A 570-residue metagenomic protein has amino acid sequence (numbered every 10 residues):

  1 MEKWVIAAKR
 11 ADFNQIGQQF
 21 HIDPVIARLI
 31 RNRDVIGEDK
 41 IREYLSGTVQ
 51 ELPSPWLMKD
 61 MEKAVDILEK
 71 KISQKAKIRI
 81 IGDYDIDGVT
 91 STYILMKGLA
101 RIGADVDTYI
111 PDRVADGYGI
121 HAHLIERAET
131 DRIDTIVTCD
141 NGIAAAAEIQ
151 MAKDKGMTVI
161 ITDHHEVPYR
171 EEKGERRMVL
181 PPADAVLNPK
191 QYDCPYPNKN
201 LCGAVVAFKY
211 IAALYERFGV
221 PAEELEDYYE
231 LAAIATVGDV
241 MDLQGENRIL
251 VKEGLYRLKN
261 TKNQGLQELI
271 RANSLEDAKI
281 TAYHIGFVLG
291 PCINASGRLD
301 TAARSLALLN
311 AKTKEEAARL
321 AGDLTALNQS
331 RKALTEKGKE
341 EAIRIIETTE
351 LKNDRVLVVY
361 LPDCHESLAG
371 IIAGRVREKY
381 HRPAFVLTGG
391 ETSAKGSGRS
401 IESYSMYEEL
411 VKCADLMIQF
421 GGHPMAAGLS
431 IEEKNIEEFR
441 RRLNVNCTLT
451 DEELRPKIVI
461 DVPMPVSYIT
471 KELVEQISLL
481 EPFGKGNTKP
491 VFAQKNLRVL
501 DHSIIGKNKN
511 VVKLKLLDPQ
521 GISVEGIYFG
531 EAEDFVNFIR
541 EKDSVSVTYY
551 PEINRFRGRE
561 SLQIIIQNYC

Functional and structural regions predicted by a protein language model:
M1-K3, L479: Catalytic domains of riboflavin
I6-T135, K155-G156, K173-R176, P182 (+3 more regions): Hydrophobic helix-and-loop "lid/oligomerization" segment in the mid-to-C-terminal part of catalytic domains
K70, Q74, E316-Y360, K412-C570: Mid-to-C-terminal polyanion-binding domains and interfaces
D112, N188-K190, T388, C570: Residues at the C-termini of beta-strands that transition into short coil/loop
E126-A204, F208-R217, D227, Q244: Active-site cavity-forming subdomains of large catalytic enzyme subunits
A147-M151, L357, I372, Q476: A short acidic, amphipathic alpha-helical/loop segment
H164-H165, H365, H423, V511: Histidine-centered active-site/metal-ligand motif
R177-M178, A183-V186, T392-S400, S523-G526 (+1 more regions): Short, well-ordered strand-loop elements centered on a beta-strand within folded domains, enriched for acidic residues
